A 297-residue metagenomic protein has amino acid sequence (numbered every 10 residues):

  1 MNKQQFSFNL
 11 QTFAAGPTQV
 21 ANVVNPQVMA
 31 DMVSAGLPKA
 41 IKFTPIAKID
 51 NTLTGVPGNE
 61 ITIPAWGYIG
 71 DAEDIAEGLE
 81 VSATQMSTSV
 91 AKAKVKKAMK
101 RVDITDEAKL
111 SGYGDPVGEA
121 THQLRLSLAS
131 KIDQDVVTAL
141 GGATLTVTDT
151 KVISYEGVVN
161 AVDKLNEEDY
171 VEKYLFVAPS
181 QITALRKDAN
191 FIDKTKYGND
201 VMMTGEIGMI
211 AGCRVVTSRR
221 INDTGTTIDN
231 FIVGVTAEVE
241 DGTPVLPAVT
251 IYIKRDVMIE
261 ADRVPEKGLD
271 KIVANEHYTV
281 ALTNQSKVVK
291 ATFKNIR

Functional and structural regions predicted by a protein language model:
N2-T88: N-terminal "assembly arms/tails" that initiate or stabilize quaternary assembly in self-assembling proteins
Q27-K39, N59-D71, Q85-K94, A139 (+3 more regions): Surface-exposed, low-hydrophobicity beta-strand/loop segments enriched in small/polar/acidic residues
P57, E156, V162-Y252: Extended oligomerization regions of viral-like shell subunits
D71-D74, G112, A184-K187, A281-T283: Short helix/loop capping segments that flank catalytic or ligand/cofactor-binding pockets
S87-L110: Short acidic, glycine/tyrosine-flanked loop/strand segments centered on an H-E-D-like triad
I104-Y170, K290-R297: Alpha-helical scaffold segments that mediate packing/assembly in large oligomeric complexes
I251-A261: A conserved acidic, glycine/proline-rich C-terminal tail/linker
E260-R297: Extended, compositionally biased alpha-helical segments that mediate assembly or anchoring
